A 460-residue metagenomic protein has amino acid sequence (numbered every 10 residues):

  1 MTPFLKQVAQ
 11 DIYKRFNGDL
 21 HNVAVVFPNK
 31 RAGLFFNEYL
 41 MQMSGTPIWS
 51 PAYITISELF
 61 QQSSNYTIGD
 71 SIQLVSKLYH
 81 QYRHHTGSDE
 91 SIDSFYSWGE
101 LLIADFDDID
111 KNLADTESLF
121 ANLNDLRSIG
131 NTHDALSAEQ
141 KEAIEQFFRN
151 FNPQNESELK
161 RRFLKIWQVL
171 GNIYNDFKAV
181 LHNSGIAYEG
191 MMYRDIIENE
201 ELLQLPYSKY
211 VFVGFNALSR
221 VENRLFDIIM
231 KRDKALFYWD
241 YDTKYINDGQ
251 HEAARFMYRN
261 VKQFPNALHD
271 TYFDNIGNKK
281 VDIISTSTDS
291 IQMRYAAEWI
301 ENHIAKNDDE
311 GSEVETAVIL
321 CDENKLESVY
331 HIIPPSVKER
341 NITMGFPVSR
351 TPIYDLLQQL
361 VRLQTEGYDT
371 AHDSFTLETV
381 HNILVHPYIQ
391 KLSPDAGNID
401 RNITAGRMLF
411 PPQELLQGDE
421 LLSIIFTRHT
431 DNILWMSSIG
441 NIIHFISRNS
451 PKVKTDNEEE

Functional and structural regions predicted by a protein language model:
M1-E460: Polyanion-engaging groove/track-forming segments
